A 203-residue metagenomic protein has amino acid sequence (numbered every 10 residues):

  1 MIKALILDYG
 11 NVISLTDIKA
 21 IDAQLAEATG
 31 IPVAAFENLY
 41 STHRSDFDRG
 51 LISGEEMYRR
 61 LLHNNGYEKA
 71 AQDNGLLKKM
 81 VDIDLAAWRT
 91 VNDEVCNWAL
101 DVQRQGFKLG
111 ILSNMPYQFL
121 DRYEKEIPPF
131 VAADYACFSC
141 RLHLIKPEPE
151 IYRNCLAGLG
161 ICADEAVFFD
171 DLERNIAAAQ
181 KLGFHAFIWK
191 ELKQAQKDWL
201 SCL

Functional and structural regions predicted by a protein language model:
M1-K3, L7, L112, P116-L203: Asp-based, Mg2+/Mn2+-dependent phosphohydrolase catalytic module
I2-N97, R104, P116-F119: N-terminal helical cap/lid subdomain that shapes the substrate entry/recognition surface in HAD-like hydrolases
L25-A26, L61-L62, V102, L156 (+2 more regions): Hydrophobic alpha-helix position signal
R104-G106, G183: Glycine-centered short loops/turns at secondary-structure junctions
